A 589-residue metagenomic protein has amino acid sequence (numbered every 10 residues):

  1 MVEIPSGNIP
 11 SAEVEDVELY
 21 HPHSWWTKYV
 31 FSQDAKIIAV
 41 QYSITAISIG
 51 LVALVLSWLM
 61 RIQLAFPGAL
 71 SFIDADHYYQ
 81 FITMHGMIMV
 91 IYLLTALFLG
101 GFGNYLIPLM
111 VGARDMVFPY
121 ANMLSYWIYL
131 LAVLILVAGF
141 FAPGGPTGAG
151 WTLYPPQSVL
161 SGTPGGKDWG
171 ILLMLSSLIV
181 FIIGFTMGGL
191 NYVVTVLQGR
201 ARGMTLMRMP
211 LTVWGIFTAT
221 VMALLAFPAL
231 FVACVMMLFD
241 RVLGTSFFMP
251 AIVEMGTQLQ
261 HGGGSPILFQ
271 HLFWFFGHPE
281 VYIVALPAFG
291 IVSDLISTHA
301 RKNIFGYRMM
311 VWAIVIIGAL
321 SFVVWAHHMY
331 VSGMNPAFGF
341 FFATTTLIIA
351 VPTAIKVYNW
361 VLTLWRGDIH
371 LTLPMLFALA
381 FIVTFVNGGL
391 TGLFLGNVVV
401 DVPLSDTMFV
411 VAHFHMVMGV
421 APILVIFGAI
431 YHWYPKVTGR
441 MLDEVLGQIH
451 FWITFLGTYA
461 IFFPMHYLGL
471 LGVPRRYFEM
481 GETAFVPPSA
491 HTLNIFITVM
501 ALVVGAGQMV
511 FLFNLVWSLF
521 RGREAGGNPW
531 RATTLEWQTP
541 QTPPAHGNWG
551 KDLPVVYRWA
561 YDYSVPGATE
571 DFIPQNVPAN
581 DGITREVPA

Functional and structural regions predicted by a protein language model:
V2-A589: Membrane-embedded and interfacial regions of multi-pass energy-transducing membrane proteins
